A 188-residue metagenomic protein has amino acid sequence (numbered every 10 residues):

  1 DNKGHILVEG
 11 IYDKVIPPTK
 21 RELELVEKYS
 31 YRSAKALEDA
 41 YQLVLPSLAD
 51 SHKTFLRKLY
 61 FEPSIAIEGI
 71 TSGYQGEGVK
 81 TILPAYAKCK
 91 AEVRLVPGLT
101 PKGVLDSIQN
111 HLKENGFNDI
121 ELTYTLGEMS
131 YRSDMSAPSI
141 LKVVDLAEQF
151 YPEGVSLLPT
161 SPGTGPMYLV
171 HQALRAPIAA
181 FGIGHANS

Functional and structural regions predicted by a protein language model:
D1-G4: A short core secondary-structure module
I6-Y86, L99-S107, I120-S188: An extended, acidic, His-containing surface patch that forms the Zn2+-binding/catalytic region of metallohydrolases
K90: Acidic, contiguous internal or C-terminal segments within carbohydrate-active enzymes that form a structured patch used
D106-G116: Short, non-transmembrane amphipathic alpha-helical segments
